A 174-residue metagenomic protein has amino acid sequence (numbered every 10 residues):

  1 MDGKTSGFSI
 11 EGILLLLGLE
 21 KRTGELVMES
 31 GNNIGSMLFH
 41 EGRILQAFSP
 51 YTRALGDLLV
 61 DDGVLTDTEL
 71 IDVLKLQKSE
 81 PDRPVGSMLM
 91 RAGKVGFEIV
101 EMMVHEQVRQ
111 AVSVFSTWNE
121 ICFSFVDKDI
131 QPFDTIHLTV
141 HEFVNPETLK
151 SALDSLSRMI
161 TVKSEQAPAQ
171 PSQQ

Functional and structural regions predicted by a protein language model:
M1-Q174: Acidic, Ser/Thr/Pro-enriched low-complexity segments and adjacent helix/loop capping patches that create flexible
